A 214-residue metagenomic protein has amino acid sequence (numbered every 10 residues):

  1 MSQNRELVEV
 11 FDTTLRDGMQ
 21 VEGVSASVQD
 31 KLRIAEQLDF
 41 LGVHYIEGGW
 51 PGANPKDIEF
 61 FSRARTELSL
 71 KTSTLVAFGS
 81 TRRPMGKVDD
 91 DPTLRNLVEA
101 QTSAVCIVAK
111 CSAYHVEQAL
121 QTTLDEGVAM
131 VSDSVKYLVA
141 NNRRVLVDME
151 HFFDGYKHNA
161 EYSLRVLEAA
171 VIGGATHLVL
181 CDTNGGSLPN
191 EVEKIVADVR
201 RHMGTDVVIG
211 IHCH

Functional and structural regions predicted by a protein language model:
M1-R5: Basic/polar N-terminal segments that are highly enriched at the extreme N-terminus, encompassing both cleavable
V8-V10, Q20-I46, A53, F61-L70 (+1 more regions): Alpha/beta enzyme core
L15-D17: Conserved phosphate/anionic-ligand binding catalytic regions in large, soluble enzymes, centered on
K71-F78: A glycine-rich helix N-cap at a beta->alpha junction
H212-H214: Histidine-centered divalent metal-coordination motifs
